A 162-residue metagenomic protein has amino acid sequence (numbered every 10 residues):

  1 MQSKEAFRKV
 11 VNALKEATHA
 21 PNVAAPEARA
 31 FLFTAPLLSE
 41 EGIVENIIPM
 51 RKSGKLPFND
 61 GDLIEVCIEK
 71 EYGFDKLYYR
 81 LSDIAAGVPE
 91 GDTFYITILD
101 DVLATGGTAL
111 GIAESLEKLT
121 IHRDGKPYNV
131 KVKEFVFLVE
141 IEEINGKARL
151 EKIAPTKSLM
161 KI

Functional and structural regions predicted by a protein language model:
M1-I162: PRPP-associated nucleotide enzymes
